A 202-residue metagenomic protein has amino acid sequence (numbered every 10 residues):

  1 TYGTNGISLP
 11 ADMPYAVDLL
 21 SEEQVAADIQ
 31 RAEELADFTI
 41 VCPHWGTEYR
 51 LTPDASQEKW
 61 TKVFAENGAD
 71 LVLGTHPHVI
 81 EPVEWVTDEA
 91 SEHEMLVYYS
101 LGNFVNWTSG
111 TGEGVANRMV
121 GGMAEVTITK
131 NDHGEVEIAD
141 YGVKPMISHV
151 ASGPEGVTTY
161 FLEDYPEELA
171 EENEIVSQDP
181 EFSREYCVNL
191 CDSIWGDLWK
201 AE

Functional and structural regions predicted by a protein language model:
T1-E202: Acidic, metal/ion-coordinating pockets
